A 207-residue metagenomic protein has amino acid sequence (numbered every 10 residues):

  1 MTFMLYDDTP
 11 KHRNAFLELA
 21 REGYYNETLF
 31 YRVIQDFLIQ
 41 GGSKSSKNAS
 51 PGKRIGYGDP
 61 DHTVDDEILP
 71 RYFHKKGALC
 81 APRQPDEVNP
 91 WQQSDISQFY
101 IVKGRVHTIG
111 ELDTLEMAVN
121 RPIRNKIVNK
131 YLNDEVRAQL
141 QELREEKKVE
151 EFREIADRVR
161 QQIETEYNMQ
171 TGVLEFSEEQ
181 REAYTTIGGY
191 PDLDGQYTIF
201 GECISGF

Functional and structural regions predicted by a protein language model:
M1-F207: Cyclophilin-like peptidyl-prolyl cis-trans isomerases
